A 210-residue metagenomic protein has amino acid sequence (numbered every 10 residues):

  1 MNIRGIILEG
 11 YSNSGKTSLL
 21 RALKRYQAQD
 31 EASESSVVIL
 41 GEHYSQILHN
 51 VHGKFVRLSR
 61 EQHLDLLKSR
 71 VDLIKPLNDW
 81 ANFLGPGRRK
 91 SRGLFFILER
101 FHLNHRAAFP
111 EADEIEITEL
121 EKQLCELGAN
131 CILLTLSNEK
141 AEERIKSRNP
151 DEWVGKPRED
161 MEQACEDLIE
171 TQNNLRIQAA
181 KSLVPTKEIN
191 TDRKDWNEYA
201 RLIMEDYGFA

Functional and structural regions predicted by a protein language model:
L8: Hydrophobic anchor at the beta1->P-loop junction of P-loop NTPases
Y11: P-loop (Walker A) phosphate-binding loop of NTP-binding proteins
G15: Conserved glycine(s) of the Walker
S18: Conserved Walker
R21-G87, A108-F109: Conserved substrate/cofactor phosphate-moiety recognition/catalytic segment in nucleotide-dependent phosphotransferases
D65-L127: Glycine-rich phosphate-binding loop used to anchor ATP phosphates in small-molecule kinases, encompassing both
K122-N174: A glycine- and Lys/Arg-enriched "phosphate-lid" helix/loop adjacent to the NTP-binding pocket of small-molecule kinases
T171-A210: NTP-dependent small-molecule kinase module
